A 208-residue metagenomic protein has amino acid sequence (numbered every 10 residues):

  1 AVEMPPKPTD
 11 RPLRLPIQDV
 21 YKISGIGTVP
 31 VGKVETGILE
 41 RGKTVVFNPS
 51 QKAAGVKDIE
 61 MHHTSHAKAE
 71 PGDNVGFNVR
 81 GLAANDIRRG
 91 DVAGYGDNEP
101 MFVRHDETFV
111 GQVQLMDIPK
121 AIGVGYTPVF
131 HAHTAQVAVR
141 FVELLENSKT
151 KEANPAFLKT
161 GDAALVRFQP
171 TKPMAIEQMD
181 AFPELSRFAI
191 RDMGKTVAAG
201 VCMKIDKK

Functional and structural regions predicted by a protein language model:
A1-K120: Conserved catalytic-core segments of large NTP-driven translation/proteostasis enzymes
L82-K208: C-terminal effector modules of nucleic-acid-centric enzymes and ribosome-associated factors
